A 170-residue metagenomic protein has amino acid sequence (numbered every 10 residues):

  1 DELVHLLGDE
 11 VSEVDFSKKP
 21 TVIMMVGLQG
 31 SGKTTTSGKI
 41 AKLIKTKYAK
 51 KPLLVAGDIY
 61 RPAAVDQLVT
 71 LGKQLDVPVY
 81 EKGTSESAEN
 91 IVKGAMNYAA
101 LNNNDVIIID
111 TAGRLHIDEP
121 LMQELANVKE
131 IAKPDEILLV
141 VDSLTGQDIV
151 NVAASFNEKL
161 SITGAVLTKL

Functional and structural regions predicted by a protein language model:
D1-G57, A64-T84, V92-A100, D105-I109: Primarily NTPase-proximal linker/entry elements flanking Walker-type ATP/GTP-binding cores
S31-K33, D58, R114, Q147 (+1 more regions): Gly/Ser/Thr-rich helix-start
V55-A56, E81-K82, T111, L139-V141 (+1 more regions): Thr-Gly-centered strand-to-loop micro-motif
R61, T84, G113, T145: Short, glycine/acidic-enriched loop or turn micro-motifs at the edges of active sites
P62-L68, I149-V152: Short, glycine/polar-rich helix-capping loops at beta-to-alpha or helix-loop-helix junctions that flank or form
S87-L101, H116-L170: Conserved catalytic-core segment of NTP-binding enzymes
